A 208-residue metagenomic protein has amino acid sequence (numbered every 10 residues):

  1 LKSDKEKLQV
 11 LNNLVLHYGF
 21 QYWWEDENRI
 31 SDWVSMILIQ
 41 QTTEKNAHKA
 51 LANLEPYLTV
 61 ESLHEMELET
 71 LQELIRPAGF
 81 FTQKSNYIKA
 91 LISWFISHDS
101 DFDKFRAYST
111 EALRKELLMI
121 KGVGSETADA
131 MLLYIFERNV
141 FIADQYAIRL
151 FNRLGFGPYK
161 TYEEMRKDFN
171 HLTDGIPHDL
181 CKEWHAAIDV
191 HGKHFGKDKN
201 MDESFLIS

Functional and structural regions predicted by a protein language model:
S3-S208: Catalytic cores of DNA base-excision repair glycosylases
